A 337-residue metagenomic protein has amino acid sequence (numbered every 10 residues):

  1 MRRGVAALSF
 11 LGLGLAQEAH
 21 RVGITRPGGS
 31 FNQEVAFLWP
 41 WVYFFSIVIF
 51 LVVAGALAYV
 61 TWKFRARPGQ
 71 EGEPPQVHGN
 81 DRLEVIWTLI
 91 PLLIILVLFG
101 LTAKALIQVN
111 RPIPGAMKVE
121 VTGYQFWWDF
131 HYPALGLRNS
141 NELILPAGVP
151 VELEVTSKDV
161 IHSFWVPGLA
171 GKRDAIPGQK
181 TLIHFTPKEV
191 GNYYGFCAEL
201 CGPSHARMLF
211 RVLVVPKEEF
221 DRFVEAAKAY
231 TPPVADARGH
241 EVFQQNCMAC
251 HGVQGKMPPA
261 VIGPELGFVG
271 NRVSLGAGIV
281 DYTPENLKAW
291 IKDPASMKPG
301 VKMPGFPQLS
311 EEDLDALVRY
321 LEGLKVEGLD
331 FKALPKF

Functional and structural regions predicted by a protein language model:
M1-E18: N-terminal secretory/membrane targeting signals
Q17-V42, T61-A249, V253-V261, G278-K292 (+4 more regions): Non-transmembrane, membrane-proximal soluble domains of secreted or membrane proteins
W39-V52: Alpha-helical transmembrane segments
F50-A66: Alpha-helical transmembrane segments
L266: "…together with the soluble PPM/PP2C metallo-phosphatase catalytic core" -> "…together with the soluble PPM/PP2C
